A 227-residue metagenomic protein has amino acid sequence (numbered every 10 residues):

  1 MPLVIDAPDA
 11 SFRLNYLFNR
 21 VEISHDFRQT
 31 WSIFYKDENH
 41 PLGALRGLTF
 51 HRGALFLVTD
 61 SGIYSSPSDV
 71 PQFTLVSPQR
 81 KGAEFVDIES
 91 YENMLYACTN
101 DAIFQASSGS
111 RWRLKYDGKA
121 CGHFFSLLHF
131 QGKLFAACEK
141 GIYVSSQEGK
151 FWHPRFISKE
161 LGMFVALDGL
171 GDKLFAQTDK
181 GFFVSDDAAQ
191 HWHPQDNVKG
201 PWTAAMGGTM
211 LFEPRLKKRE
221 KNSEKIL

Functional and structural regions predicted by a protein language model:
M1-E22, F212, L216-L227: Sequence/structural signature of beta-propeller modules and their immediately flanking N-terminal secretory/stalk
M1-P8, I33-H51, T74-E92, L114-Q131 (+3 more regions): Short coil-to-beta transitions that initiate beta-strands within beta-rich domains
A7-R13, A54-L57, M94-A97, K133-A136 (+2 more regions): Entry beta-strands of beta-propeller and related beta-repeat scaffolds
F18-E22, D60-Y64, N100-F104, K140-Y143 (+3 more regions): Loop/turn residues immediately N-terminal
S24-H25, S66-P67, Q105-S107, S145-S146 (+2 more regions): Conserved Ser/Thr-centered positions that define the repeating blades of beta-propeller domains
R28-Q29, V70-P71, G109-R111, G149 (+1 more regions): Short coil turn/linker residues within repeat-based beta-strand modules
P67-T74, S107, K173-F175, T209-F212 (+1 more regions): Kelch-like beta-propeller repeat domains
L75, E92-M94, D101, L114 (+7 more regions): Tandem repeat domain/solenoid detector
